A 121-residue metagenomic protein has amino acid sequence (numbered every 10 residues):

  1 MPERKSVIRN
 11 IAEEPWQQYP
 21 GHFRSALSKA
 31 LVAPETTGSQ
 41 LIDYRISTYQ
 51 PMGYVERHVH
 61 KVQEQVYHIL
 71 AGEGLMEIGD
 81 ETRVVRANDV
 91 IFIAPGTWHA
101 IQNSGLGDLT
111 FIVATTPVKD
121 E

Functional and structural regions predicted by a protein language model:
M1-I42, E56: A short, N-terminal "cap"/entry segment at the start of jelly-roll beta-barrel domains of the cupin/DSBH fold
V32-A33, R45-K61, P95: Conserved short histidine dyad/triad with adjacent acidic residue
T37-Q40, Y49-G53, E73, P117-D120: Short, charged/polar surface micro-motifs in flexible loops or helix N-caps
P51, V62, E81, T97-W98 (+1 more regions): A generic "binding-loop/recognition-motif" signal
E56-R57, M76-E77, I93, H99-G105: Short beta-strand His + acidic residue motifs that chelate non-heme Fe in jelly-roll/DSBH and cupin folds
V62-E64, I69-G74: Glycine- and acidic-residue-biased ligand/ion/polar-headgroup-sensing regions
E81-P95: Short acidic-glycine-tyrosine-enriched beta hairpin
F92, G107-E121: A short hydrophobic beta-strand segment most commonly corresponding to one strand of the jelly-roll/cupin
